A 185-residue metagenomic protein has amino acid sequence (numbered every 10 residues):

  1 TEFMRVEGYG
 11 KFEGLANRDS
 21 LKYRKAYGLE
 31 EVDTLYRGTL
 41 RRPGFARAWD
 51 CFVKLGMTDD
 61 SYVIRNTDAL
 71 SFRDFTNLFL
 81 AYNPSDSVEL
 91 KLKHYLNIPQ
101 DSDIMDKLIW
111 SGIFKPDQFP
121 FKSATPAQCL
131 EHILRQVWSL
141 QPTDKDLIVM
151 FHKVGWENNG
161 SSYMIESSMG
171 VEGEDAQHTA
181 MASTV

Functional and structural regions predicted by a protein language model:
T1-V185: C-terminal catalytic/substrate-binding lobe primarily of soluble NAD(P)-dependent oxidoreductases
